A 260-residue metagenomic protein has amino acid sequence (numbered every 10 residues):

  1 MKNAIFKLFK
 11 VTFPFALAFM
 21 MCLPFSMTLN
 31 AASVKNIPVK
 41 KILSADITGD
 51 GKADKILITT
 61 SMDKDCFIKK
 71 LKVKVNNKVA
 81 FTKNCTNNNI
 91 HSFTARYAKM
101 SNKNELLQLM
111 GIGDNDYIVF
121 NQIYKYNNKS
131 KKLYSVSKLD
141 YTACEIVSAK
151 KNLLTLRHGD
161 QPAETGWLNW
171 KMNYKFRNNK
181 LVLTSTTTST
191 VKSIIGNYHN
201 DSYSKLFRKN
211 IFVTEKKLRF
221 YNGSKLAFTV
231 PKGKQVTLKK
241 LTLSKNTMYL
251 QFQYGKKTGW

Functional and structural regions predicted by a protein language model:
K2-F15: Bacterial N-terminal signal peptides that target proteins for export
F19-K35: Sec-dependent signal peptide cleavage junction
A32-K35, N77-I90, S135-L139, L226: Blade-edge motifs of beta-propeller repeat domains
A45-A53, A98-E105: Residues in Ca2+-coordinating acidic/glycine-rich loops
D54-I58, Q108: Structural core positions within WD40/WD-like beta-propeller blades
I68-V73: Beta-propeller domains
S92-I123, S130-F207: Short aromatic loop motif centered on NTY/YTY
I194-Y249, Q253-G259: Beta-loop motif signature
